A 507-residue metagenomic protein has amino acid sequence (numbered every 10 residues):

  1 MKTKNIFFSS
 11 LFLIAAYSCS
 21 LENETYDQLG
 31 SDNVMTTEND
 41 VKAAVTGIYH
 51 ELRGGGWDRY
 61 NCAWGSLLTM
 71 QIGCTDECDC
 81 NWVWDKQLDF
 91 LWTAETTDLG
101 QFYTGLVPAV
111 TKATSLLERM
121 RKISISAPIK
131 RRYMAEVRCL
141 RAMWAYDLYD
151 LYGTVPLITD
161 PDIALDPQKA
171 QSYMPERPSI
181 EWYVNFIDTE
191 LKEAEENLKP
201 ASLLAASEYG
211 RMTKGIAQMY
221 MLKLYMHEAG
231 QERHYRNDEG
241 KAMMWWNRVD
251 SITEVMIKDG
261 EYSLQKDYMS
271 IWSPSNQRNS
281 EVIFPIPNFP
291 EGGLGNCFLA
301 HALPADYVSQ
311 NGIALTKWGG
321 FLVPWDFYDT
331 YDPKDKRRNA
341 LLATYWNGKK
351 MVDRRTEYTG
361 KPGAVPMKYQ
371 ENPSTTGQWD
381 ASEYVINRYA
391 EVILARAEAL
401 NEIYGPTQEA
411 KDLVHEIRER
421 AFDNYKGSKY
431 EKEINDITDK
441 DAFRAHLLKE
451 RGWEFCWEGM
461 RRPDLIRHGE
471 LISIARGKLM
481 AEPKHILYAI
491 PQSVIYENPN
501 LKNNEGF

Functional and structural regions predicted by a protein language model:
M1-D27: Bacterial Sec-dependent N-terminal signal peptides
S18-L21, T96, L106-A109, I180-W182 (+9 more regions): Long, intrinsically disordered, low-complexity segments
C19-S66, W92, M243-W246, T253 (+2 more regions): Membrane-proximal, proline-rich intrinsically disordered regions
D32, R59-E77, I158-P161, K199-I216 (+5 more regions): Short, surface-exposed recognition loops and adjoining beta-strand edges that mediate ligand/DNA contacts, enriched
E38, K42, T46, H50-E51 (+9 more regions): Conserved, well-structured interaction surfaces
L88, D326-Y389: Flexible, polar/acidic helix-loop-strand segments at domain edges
Y149-D150, P156, H227-R236, E402-G405: Short coil/turn linking the two alpha-helices of tandem helical-hairpin repeats
